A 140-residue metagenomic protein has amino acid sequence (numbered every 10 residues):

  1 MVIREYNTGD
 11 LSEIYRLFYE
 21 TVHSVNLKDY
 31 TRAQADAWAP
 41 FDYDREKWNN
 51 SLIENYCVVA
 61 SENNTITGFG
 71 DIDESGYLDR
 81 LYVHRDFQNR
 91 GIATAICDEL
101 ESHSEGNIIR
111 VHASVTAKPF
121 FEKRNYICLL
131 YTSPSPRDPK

Functional and structural regions predicted by a protein language model:
V2-R16: A short beta-loop-alpha structural element at the N-terminal edge of CoA-dependent acyl/N-acetyltransferase catalytic
Y19-E46: Conserved GNAT-fold acetyl-CoA-binding loop/helix
Y43-V58: A short helix-loop-beta-strand connector motif used in the catalytic cores of GNAT acetyltransferases and, in some
Y56-G68: Conserved beta-hairpin
L78-Q88: A short, internal acetyl-CoA/4′-phosphopantetheine-binding micro-motif in the GNAT/acyltransferase core
N89-S102: Conserved acetyl-CoA-binding loop-helix of GNAT-fold acetyltransferases
S104-T116: Conserved GNAT acetyl-CoA-binding A-motif
Y131-K140: Single conserved hydrophobic/aromatic residue that forms the stacking wall/gate of nucleotide- or nucleobase-binding
